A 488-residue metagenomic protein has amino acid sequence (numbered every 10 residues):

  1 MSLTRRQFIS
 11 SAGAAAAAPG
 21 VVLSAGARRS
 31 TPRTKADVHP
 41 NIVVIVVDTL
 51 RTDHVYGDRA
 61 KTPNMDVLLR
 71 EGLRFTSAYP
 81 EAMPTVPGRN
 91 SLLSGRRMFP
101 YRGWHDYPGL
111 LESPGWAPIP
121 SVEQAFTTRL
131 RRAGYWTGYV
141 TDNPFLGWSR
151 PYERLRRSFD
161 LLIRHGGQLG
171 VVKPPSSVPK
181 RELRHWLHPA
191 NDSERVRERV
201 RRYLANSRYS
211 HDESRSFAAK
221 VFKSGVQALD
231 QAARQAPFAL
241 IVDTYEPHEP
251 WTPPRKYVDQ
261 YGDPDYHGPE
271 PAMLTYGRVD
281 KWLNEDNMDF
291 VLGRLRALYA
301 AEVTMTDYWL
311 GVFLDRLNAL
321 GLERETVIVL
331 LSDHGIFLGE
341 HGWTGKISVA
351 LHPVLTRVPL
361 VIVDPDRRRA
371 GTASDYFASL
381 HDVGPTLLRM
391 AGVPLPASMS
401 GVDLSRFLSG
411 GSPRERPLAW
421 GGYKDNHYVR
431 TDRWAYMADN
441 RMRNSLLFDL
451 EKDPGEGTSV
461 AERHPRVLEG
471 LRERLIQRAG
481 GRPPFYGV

Functional and structural regions predicted by a protein language model:
S2-V488: Catalytic domains that recognize anionic headgroups
